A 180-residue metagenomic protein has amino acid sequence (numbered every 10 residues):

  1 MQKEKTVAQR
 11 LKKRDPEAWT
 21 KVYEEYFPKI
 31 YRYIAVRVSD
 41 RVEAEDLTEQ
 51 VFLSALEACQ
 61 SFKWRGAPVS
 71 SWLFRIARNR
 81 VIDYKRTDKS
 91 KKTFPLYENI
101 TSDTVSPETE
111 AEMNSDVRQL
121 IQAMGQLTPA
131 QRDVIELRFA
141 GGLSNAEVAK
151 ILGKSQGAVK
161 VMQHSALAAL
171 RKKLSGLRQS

Functional and structural regions predicted by a protein language model:
M1-E4, D83, K91-N114: Internal acidic/polar
M1-K29, G125, E147: N-terminal module of bacterial RNA polymerase sigma factors
K12-K13, S39, Q50-A67, D88-K89: Sigma70-family region 2
K12-K21, Y31-Q50, Q156, R178-S180: Short, charged helix-capping/linker segments at alpha-helix termini
K13-P16, K89, T104-L137, G141-I151 (+1 more regions): Amphipathic alpha-helical segment used for protein-protein interaction
D46-L53, A67-N79: Structural recognition of an alpha-helix C-terminal capping motif at a helix-to-coil junction
E57-W64, R75-P95, M113: Arg/Lys-rich amphipathic alpha helix in sigma70-family domain 2
I82, Q131, A140, A146 (+1 more regions): DNA-recognition helix of helix-turn-helix
